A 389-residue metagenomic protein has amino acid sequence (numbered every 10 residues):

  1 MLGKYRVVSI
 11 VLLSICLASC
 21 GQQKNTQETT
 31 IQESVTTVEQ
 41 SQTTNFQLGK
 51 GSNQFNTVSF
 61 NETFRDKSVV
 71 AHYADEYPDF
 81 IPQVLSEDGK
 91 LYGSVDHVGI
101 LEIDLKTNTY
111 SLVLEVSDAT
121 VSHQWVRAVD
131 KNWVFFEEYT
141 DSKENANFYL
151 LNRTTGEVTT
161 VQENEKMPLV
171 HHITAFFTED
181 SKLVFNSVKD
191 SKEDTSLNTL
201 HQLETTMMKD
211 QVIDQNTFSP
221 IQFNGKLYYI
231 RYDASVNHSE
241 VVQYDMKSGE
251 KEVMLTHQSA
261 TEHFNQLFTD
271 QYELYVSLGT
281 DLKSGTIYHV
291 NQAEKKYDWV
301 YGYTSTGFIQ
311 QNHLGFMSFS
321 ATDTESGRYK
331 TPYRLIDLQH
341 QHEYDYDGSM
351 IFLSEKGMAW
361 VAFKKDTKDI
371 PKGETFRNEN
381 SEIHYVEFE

Functional and structural regions predicted by a protein language model:
M1-V8: Bacterial N-terminal signal peptides that target proteins for export
I15-S19: C-terminal motif of bacterial Sec signal peptides marking the signal peptidase cleavage site
C20-E28: Bacterial lipoprotein signal-peptidase II cleavage site
E28-T44: Intrinsically disordered, low-complexity serine/threonine-rich repeat tracts
T43-D75, D96-E115, A146-E163, S191-I213 (+4 more regions): Surface-exposed loop/turn elements that mediate protein-protein interactions on large endomembrane-trafficking
H72-S86, T120-V129, M167-T178, D214-G225 (+3 more regions): Repeated scaffold domains used in trafficking and secretory/extracellular systems, primarily beta-propellers
E87, G93-H97, D130, F135-S142 (+9 more regions): Beta-strand C-termini and the immediately following turn/loop, strongest in propeller blades
S111-D130, E138, Q162-M167: Blade-loop segments of beta-propeller domains
